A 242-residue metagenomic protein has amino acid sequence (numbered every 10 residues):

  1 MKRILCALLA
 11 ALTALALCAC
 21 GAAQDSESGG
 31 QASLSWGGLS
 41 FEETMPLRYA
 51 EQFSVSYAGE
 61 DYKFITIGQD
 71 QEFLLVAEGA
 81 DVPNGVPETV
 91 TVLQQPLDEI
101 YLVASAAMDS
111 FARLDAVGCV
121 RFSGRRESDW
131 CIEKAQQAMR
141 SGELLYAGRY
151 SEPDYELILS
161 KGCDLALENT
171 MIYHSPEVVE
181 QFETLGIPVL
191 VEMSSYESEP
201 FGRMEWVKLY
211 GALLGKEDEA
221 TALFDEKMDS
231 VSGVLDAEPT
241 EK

Functional and structural regions predicted by a protein language model:
I4-A23: Sec-dependent N-terminal signal peptides of Gram-positive bacterial secreted proteins and lipoproteins
C20-M108, E219-K242: Bacterial Sec-exported substrate-binding components of ABC uptake systems
K63-Q69, F73-L159, L165-I172: A short, structured surface patch at a secondary-structure boundary
E99, E143, E156, S160-K242: Extracytoplasmic substrate-binding proteins
